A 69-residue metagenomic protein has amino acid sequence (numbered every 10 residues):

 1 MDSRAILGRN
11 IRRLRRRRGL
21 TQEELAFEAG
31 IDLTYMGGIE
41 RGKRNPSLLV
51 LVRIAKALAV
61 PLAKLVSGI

Functional and structural regions predicted by a protein language model:
M1-I6: A detector for short, charged/polar N-terminal pre-domain segments
R9-E24: Short basic helix-loop element that most often maps to the first helix and adjoining turn of HTH DNA-binding modules
R16, F27, K56: Alpha-helical residues within the helix-turn-helix
L20-G38: Short alpha-helical DNA-recognition segment
L49-K64: DNA major-groove recognition helix of helix-turn-helix/homeodomain DNA-binding modules
L65-I69: Short amphipathic recognition helices of helix-turn-helix/homeodomain-type DNA-binding modules
